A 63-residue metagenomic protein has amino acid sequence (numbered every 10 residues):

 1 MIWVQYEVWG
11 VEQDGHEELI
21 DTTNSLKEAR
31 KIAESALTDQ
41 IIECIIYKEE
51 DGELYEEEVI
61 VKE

Functional and structural regions predicted by a protein language model:
M1-E18: Short aromatic-glycine-(Arg/Gly/Cys) micro-motifs in beta-strand/loop hairpins
I2, I32, V59-V61: Short hydrophobic transmembrane-like helices used for membrane targeting/insertion
Y6, A29-K31, E63: Positively charged, low-complexity intrinsically disordered regions
E12-H16, T22-I45: A short, charged, amphipathic alpha-helix used as a generic interaction element across diverse proteins
D21-S25, V59-K62: Solvent-exposed serine/threonine-rich low-complexity stretches and specific carbohydrate-binding patches
A36-E63: Short, mixed-charge low-complexity intrinsically disordered segments
